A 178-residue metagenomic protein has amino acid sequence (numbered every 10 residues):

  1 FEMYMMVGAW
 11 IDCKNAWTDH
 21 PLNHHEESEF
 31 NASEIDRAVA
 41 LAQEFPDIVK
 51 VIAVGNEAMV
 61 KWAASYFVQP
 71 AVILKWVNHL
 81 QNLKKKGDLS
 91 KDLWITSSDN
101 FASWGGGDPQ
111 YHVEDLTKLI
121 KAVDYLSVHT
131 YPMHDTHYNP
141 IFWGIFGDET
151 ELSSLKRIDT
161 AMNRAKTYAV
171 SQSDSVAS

Functional and structural regions predicted by a protein language model:
F1-L93: Substrate-binding cleft of extracellular glycoside hydrolase catalytic domains
M3, V7, V49-N56, D99-F101 (+2 more regions): Aromatic- and acid-rich polysaccharide-binding/catalytic face of secreted or lumenal carbohydrate-active enzymes
T18-D19, A64-S65, G107-P109, H137-P140: Short, solvent-exposed loop/turn and secondary-structure capping segments
H20, N31-S33, Q69, K85 (+4 more regions): Serine/threonine-rich low-complexity intrinsically disordered regions
N31-I35, I73, E151-I158, M162: Aromatic/hydrophobic pocket-lining residues that form the small-molecule binding cavity in soluble enzyme cores
A38-E44, P109-A122, M162-D174: Short amphipathic alpha-helices and their capping/turn segments at secondary-structure boundaries
N56-W62, V77-D88, D99, V123 (+4 more regions): Short, well-ordered alpha-helical segments in soluble proteins
L83-Y111, K166-S178: Aromatic-lined carbohydrate-recognition surfaces of secreted/lumenal glycan-active proteins
